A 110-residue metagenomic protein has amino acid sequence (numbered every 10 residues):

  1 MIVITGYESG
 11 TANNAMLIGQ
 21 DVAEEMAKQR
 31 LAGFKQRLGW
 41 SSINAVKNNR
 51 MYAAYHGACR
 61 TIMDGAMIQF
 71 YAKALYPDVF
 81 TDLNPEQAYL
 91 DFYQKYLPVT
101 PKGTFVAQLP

Functional and structural regions predicted by a protein language model:
M1-G65, Q69, E86, Y96-P110: Binding-cleft/active-site segments that stabilize strongly anionic ligands or cofactors
A72-V79: Short, hydrophobic alpha-helical segments
T81-P85: Periplasmic-binding protein-like
